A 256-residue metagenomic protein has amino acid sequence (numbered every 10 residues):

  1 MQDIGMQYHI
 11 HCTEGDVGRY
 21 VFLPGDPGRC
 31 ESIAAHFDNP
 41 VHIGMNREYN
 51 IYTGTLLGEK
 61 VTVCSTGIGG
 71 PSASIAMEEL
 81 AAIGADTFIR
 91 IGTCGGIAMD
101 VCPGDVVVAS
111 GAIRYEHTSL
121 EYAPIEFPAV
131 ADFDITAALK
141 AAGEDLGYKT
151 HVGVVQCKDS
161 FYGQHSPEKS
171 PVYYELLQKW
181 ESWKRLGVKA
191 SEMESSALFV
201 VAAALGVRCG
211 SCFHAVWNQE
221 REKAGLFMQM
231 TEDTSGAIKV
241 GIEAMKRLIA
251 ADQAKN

Functional and structural regions predicted by a protein language model:
M1-A138: Metabolite-binding pocket within alpha/beta catalytic cores that recognizes anionic/polar moieties
P27, G95, Q156-Y162, A197 (+2 more regions): Glycine-rich beta-alpha junction loops
P40-G44, G147-V154, A250-N256: Flexible, glycine/charged-enriched surface loops at secondary-structure junctions
D86-T87, K189, R208: Short acidic/polar active-site loop segments enriched in Thr and Asp
V130-G187: Active-site rim beta-loop-alpha module in soluble metabolic enzymes
A138-L146, V201, V240-A251: Generic non-transmembrane alpha-helical segments
S196-M230: Zn-dependent metallopeptidase/amidohydrolase metal-coordination segment
Q219-N256: His/Asp/Glu-rich mid-to-C-terminal helical/loop segments that flank catalytic regions of hydrolases
